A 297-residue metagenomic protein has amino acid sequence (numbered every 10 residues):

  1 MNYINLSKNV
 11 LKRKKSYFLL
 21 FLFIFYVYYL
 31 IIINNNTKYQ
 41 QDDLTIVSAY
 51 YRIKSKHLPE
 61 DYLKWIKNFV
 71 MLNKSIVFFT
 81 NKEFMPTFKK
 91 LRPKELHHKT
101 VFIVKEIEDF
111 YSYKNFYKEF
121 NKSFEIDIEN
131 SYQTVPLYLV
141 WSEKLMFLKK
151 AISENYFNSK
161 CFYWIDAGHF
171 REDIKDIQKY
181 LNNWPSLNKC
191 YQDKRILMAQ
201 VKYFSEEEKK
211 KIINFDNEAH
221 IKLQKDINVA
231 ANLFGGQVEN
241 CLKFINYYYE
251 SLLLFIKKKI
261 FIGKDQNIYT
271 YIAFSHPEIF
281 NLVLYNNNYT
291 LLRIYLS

Functional and structural regions predicted by a protein language model:
N2-T37: N-terminal signal-anchor transmembrane helix specifying type II single-pass membrane topology of secretory-pathway
Y29-D61: N-proximal low-complexity "stem/linker" segments adjacent to membrane-targeting elements
S55-F69, F84-T87: Short, well-formed alpha-helical segments that are part of the catalytic scaffolds of diverse glycosyltransferases
L63-S75, L91-K94: Short, acidic, metal-binding catalytic loop of nucleotide-sugar glycosyltransferases
F84-K99, Y117-K118, A273: Short, aromatic/basic amphipathic alpha-helical patches
E95-N155: Active-site-proximal specificity loops/subdomain of glycosyltransferases
W141-A199: GT-A fold catalytic core of metal-dependent nucleotide-sugar glycosyltransferases, centered on the diacidic
K175, Y203-F204, I212-S297: Catalytic core and acceptor-binding pocket of nucleotide-sugar-dependent glycosyltransferases
